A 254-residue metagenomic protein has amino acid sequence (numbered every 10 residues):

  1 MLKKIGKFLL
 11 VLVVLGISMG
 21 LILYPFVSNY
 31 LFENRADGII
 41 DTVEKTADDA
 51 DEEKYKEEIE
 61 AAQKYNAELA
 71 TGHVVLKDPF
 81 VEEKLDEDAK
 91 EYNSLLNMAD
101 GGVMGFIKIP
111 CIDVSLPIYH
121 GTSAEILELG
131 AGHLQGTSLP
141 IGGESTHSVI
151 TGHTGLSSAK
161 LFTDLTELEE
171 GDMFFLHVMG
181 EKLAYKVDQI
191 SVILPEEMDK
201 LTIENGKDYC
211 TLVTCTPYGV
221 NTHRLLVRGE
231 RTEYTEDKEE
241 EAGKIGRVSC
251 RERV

Functional and structural regions predicted by a protein language model:
K4-R247: Solvent-exposed, non-transmembrane regions of membrane-associated and secreted proteins
V248-V254: Conserved small/polar residues in nucleotide/adenosyl-binding loops
